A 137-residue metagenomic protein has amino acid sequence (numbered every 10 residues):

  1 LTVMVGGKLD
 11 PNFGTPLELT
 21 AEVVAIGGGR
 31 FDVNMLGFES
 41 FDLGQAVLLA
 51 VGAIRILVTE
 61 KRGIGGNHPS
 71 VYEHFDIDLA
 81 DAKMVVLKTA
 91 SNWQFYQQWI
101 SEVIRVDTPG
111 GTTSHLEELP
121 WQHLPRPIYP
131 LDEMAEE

Functional and structural regions predicted by a protein language model:
L1-A50: C-terminal catalytic subdomain
R30-E137: Extended hydrophobic packing segments that form well-structured cores
